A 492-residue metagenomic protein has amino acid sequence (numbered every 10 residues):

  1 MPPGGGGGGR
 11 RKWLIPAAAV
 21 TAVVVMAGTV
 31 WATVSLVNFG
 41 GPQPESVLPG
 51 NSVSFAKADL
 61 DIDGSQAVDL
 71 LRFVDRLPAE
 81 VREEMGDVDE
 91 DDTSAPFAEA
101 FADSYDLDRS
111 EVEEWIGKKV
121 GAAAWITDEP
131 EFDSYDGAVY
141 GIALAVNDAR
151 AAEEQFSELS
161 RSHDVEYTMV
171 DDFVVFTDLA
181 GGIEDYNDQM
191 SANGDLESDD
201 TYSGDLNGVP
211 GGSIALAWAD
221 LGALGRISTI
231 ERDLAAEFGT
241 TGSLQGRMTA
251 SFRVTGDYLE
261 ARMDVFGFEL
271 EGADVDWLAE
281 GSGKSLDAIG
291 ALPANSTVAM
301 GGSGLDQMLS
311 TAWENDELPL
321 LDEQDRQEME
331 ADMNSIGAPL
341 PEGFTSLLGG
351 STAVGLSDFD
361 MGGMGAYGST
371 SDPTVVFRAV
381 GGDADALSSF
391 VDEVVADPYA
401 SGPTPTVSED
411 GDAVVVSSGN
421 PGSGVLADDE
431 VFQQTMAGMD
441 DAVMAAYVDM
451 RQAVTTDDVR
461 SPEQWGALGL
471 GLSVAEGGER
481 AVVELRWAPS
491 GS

Functional and structural regions predicted by a protein language model:
M1-P2: N-terminal targeting leaders characterized by basic, low-complexity, disordered sequences that direct proteins
G5-G137, N207-Q245, L259-G362, A445-V448: Structural boundary/hinge residues at secondary-structure and domain interfaces
A56, D103-G211, T345-A442: Single conserved position on a long alpha-helix in the C-terminal lobe of the eukaryotic protein kinase
V120-A124, Y167, L244-D257, T352-D358 (+5 more regions): Broad, structure-driven detector of short, well-ordered beta-strand segments within folded domains
S157-E158, R253, L259, D264: Hydrophobic membrane/lipid-contacting segments
F268, L305-Q307, G382, N420-G422 (+1 more regions): Short, glycine-/Ser/Thr-/acidic-enriched flexible segments
M333-P339, G343, L387-S401, Q452-P462: Beta-propeller and related beta-repeat scaffolds in trafficking/envelope systems
N420-S492: Long, C-terminal catalytic modules of enzymes
